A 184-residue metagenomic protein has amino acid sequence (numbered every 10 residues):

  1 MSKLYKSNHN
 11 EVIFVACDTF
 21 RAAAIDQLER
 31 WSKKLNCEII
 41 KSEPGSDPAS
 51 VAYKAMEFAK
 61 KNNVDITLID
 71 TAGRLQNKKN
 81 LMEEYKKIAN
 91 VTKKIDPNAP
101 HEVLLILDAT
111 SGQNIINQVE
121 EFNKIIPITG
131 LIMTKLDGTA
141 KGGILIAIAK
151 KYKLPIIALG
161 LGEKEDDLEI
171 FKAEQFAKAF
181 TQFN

Functional and structural regions predicted by a protein language model:
M1-N184: P-loop/Walker A NTP-binding module and the surrounding RecA-like catalytic core of P-loop NTPases
